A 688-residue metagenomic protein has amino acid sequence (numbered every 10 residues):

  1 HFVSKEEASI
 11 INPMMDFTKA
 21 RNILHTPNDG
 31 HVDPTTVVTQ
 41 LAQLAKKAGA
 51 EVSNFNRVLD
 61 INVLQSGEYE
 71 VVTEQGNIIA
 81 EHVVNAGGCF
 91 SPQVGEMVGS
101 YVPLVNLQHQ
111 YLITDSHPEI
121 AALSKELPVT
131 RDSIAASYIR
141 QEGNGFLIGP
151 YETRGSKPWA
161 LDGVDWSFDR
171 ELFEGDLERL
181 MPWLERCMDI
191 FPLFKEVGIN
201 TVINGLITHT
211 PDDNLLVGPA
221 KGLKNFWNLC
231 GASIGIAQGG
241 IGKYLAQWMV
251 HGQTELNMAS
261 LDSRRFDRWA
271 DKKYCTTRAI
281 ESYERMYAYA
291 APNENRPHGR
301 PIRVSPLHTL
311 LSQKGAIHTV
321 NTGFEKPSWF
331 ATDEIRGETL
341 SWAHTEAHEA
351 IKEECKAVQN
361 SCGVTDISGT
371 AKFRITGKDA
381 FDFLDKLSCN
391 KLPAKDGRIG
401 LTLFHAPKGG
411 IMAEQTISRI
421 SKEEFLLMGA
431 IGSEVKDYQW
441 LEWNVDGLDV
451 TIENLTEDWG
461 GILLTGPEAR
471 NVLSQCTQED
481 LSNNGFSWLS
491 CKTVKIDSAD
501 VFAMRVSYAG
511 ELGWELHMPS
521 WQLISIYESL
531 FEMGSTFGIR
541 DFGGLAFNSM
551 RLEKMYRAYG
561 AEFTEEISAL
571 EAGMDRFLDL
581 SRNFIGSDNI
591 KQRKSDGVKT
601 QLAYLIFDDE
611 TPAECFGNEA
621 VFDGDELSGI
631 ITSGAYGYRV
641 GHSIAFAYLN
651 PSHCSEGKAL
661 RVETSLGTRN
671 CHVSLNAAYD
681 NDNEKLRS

Functional and structural regions predicted by a protein language model:
H1-A48, S53-N54, D60-G67, G143 (+2 more regions): Flavin (FAD/FMN) cofactor-binding and adjacent substrate-gating region of FAD-dependent oxidoreductase domains
H1-E6, Y101-L104, E255-L256, H318: A short alpha-helix-loop-beta-strand transition element characteristic of N-terminal alpha/beta dinucleotide-binding
V3, E51-S53, G198-N200, T451-L455 (+1 more regions): General small-molecule cofactor/ligand-binding pocket signal
M14-A20, N62-E70, H209-D213, L223 (+1 more regions): A short, glycine/Asx- and small/polar-enriched loop/turn that sits immediately N-terminal to a beta-strand
P34, I134, G143, K157 (+1 more regions): C-terminal catalytic lobe of FAD-dependent flavoproteins
D60-E174, P182-I190, Y274-N295, V304 (+1 more regions): Flavin-dependent oxidoreductases
E68-Y69, F146, K224-W227, F425: Hydrophobic residues embedded in beta-strands of well-ordered beta-sheets
L256-N257, D262-S688: Glycine/proline-enriched, intrinsically flexible loops and inter-domain linkers
